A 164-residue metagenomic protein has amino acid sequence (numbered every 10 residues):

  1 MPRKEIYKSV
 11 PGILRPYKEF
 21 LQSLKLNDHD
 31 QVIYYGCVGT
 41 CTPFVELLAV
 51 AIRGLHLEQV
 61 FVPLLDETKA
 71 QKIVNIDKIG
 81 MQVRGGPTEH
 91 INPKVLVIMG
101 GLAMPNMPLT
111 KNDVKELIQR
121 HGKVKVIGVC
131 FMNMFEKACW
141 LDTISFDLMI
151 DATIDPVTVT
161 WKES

Functional and structural regions predicted by a protein language model:
M1-H29: Short N-terminal or domain-adjacent regulatory/targeting segments
E5-I13, G36-C41, L102-P105: Short, glycine-rich nucleotide/cofactor-binding loops
S9, I13-Y17, F44, L48 (+2 more regions): General structural feature for long, well-ordered alpha-helical segments within catalytic domains of soluble enzymes
S23-D28, L55, Q119-K123: Secondary-structure boundary elements
D28-R53: N-terminal interaction modules that seed assembly of large macromolecular complexes
D30-V38, V62-P63, V95-G101, V126-G128: Short glycine-rich or small-residue beta-strand-to-loop segments that form or flank ligand, phosphate, metal/Fe-S
F44-N106: Long, charge-dense
G86-E89, V95, M99-S164: Glycine-rich, aromatic-bearing surface loops/beta-hairpins
